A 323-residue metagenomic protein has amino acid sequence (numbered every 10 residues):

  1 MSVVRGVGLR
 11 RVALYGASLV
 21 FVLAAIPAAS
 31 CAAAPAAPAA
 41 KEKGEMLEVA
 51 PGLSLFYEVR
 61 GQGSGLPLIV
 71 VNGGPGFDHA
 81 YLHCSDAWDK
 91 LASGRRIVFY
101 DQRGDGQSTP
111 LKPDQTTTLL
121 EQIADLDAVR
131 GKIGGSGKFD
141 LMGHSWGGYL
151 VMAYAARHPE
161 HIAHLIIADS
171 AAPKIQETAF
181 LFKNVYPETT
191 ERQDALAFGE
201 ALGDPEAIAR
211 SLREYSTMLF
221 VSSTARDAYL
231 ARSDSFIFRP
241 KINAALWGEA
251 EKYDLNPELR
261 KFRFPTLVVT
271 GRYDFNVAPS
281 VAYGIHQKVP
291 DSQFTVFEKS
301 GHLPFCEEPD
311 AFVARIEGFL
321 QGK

Functional and structural regions predicted by a protein language model:
L53-P110: Conserved HGGG/HGGXW glycine-rich cap/lid loop of the alpha/beta-hydrolase fold
F99-M142, A314: Active-site loop/oxyanion-hole signature of alpha/beta-hydrolase fold enzymes
G148-P159, L165: Short glycine-enriched nucleophile-adjacent loop and the immediately C-terminal alpha-helix near the catalytic center
L165-F198: Flexible "cap/lid" loop of the alpha/beta hydrolase fold
G199-E249, E258: Conserved alpha/beta-hydrolase catalytic His-Asp/Glu region
F262, V268-T270: Short beta-strand/loop motif that positions the catalytic acidic residue of the alpha/beta-hydrolase fold
Y273-V277: Acidic catalytic loop of the alpha/beta-hydrolase fold
S292-K323: Catalytic active-site module of serine/aspartate enzymes centered on a nucleophile-bearing elbow/loop
